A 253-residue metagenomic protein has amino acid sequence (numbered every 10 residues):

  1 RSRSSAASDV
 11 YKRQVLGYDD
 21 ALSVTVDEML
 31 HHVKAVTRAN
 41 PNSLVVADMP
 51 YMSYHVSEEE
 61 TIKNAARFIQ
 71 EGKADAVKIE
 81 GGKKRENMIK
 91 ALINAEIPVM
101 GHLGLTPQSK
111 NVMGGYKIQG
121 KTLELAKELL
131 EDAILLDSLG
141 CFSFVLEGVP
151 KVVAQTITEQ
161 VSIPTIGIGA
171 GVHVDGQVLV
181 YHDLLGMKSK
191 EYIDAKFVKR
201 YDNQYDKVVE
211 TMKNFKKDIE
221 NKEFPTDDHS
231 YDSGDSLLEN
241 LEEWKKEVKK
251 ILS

Functional and structural regions predicted by a protein language model:
R1-A7, Y11: Single conserved hydrophobic/aromatic residue that forms the stacking wall/gate of nucleotide- or nucleobase-binding
K12-L16, T37, T106-K110, G171-Q177 (+1 more regions): Short gly/pro/ser/thr-enriched loop/turn and capping motifs at secondary-structure boundaries
V15-R85, P98: Active-site beta->alpha loop and helix N-cap motifs at the rims of alpha/beta catalytic domains
Y18-D19, A47-E60, K110-E128, V198-D206: Active-site mouth loops of central-metabolism enzymes
V36, V77, V99, G140 (+2 more regions): Conserved, mostly hydrophobic/aromatic
Y54, E71-L139, V174-D175: Conserved anion-binding
T122-S162, K213, E220, F224-P225: Active-site/ligand-binding-proximal alpha/beta "capping" segment
I163-S253: C-terminal alpha-helical cap/extension of soluble enzyme domains
